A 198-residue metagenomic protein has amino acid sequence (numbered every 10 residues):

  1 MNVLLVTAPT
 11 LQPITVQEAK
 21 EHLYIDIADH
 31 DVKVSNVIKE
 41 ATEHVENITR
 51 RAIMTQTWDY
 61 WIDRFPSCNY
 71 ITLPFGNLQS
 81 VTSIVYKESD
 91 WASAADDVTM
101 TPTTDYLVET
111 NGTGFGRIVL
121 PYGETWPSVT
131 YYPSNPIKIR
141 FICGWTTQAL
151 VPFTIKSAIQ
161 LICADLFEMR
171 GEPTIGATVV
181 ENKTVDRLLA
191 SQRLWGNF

Functional and structural regions predicted by a protein language model:
M1-F198: Divalent metal-cofactor coordination and adjacent catalytic microenvironments
